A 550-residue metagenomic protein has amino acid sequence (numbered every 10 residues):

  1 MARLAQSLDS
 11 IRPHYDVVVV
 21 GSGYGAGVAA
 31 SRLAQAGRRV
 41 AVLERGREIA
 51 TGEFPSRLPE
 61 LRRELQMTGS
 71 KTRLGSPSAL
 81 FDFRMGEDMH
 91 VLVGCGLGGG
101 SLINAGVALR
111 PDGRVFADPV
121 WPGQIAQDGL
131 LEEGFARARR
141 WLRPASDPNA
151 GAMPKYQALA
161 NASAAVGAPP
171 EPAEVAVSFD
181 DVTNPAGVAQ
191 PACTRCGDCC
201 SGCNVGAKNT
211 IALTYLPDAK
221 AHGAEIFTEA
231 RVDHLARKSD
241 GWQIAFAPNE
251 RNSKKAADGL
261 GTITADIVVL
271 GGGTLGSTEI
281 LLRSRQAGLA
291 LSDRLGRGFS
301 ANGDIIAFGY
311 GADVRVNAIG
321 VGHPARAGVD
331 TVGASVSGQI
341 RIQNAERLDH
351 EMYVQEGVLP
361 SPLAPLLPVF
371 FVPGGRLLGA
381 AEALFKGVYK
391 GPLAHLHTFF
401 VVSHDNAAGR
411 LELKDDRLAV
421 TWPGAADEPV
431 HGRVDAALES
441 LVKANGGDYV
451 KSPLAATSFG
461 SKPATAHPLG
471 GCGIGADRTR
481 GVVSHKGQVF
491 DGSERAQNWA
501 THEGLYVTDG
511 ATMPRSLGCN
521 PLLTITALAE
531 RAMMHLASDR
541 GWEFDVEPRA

Functional and structural regions predicted by a protein language model:
M1-V17, Q35-A36, S538-A550: Extreme N-terminal leader/targeting segments of oxidoreductases
I11-G25, L270: Beta1/beta-strand and adjacent pyrophosphate-binding region of the FAD-binding site in flavoprotein oxidoreductases
G23-Y24, L275, A425, T512: Residue-level detector of alpha-helix initiation sites
R32-Q35, R39-V42, G46-L58, V205 (+9 more regions): Glycine-rich loop(s) and the adjacent beta-strand/alpha-helix scaffold that form part
R62-P148: Redox-cofactor-proximal catalytic regions of oxidoreductases
A79-F81, M85-V91, G100, N104 (+6 more regions): FAD cofactor-binding and catalytic pocket of flavoenzymes
Q124-R231, S461-A464, G473: Conserved redox-cofactor binding core of oxidoreductases
A173, C196-C199, A236-R237, H397-F400 (+2 more regions): A glycine-rich dinucleotide-binding beta-alpha-beta segment and adjacent secondary-structure elements that constitute
